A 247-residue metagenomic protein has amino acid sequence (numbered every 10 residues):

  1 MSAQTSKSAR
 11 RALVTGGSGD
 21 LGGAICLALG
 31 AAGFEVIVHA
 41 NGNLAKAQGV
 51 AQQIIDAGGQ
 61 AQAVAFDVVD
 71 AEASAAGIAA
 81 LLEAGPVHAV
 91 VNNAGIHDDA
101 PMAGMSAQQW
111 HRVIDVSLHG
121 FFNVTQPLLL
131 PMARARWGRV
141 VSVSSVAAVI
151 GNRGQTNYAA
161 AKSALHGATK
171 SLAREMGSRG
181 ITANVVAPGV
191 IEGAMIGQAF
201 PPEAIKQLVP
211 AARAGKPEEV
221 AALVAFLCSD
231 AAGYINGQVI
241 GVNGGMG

Functional and structural regions predicted by a protein language model:
S18-G19: Conserved glycine-rich cofactor-binding loop
F34-Q48: Conserved glycine-rich Rossmann-like NAD(P)H-binding loop of the short-chain dehydrogenase/reductase
P101-M102, Q109-I114, I205: Substrate-binding pocket helix/loop in short-chain dehydrogenase/reductase
T125, A161, T169: Active-site helix of classical SDR
L129, W137, K216-V242: C-terminal substrate-recognition "lid" of short-chain dehydrogenase/reductases
S145: Residue(s) in the substrate-gating loop at a strand-loop-helix junction that position the organic substrate next
G177, T182, I235-G237: Short, small/polar-rich loop/turn modules that mediate ligand/substrate recognition or access, typified
